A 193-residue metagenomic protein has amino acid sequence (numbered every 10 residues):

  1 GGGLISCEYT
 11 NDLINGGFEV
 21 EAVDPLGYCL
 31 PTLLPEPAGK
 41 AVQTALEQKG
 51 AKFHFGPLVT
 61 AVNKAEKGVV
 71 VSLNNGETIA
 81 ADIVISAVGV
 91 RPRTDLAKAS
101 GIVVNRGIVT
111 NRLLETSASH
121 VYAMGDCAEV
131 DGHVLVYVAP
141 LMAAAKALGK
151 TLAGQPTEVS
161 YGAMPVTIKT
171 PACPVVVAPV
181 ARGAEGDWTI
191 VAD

Functional and structural regions predicted by a protein language model:
G1-G3: Glycine-rich Rossmann-fold phosphate-binding loop(s) that bind the pyrophosphate of adenine dinucleotide cofactors
I5-A61, L141, V159-T167, P171-P174: Rossmann-like dinucleotide-binding cores of NAD(P)H-dependent redox enzymes
S6, C29, V62, T94 (+3 more regions): Flexible, glycine-rich phosphate/dinucleotide-binding loops and adjacent beta-alpha linkers at cofactor/substrate
P57, N63, R112, P179: Residues at the C-termini of beta-strands that transition into short coil/loop
N63-K67, D193: Short, ordered beta-strand-loop transition motifs
E66, V70-S72, E77-K150: FAD-site-proximal beta/loop scaffold in flavoenzymes
C127-D193: Mid-to-C-terminal Rossmann-like scaffold of FAD/NAD(P)H-dependent oxidoreductases
